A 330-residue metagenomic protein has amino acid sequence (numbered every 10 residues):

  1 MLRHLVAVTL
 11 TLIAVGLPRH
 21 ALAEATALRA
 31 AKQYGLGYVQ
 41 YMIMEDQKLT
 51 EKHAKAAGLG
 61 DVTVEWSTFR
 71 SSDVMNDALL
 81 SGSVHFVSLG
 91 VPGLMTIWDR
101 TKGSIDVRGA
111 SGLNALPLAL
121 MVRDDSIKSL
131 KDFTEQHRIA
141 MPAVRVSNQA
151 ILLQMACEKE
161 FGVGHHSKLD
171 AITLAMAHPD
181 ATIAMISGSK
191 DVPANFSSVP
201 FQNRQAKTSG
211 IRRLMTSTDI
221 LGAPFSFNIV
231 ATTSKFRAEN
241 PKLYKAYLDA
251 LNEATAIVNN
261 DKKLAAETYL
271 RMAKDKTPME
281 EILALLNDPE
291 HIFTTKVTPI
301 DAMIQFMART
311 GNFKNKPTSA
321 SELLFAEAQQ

Functional and structural regions predicted by a protein language model:
M1-H4: Positively charged n-region of N-terminal signal peptides that target proteins for export
A7-G16: Bacterial N-terminal signal peptides
L17-A23: Sec/Tat signal peptide C-region and signal peptidase I cleavage site
E24-H166, D170-A175, S189, P193-V199 (+1 more regions): Short, glycine-/small- and polar/acidic-enriched structural segments that line small-molecule recognition paths
D46, K55, L80, D99-K102 (+7 more regions): Sec-exported extracytoplasmic/periplasmic mature domains
D170, L174, P179-R271: Pocket-lining segment of extracytoplasmic ligand-binding domains
R237-K314: Secondary-structure end/capping motifs
M307-Q330: Conserved C-terminal helix/tail region of periplasmic/extracytoplasmic solute-binding proteins
